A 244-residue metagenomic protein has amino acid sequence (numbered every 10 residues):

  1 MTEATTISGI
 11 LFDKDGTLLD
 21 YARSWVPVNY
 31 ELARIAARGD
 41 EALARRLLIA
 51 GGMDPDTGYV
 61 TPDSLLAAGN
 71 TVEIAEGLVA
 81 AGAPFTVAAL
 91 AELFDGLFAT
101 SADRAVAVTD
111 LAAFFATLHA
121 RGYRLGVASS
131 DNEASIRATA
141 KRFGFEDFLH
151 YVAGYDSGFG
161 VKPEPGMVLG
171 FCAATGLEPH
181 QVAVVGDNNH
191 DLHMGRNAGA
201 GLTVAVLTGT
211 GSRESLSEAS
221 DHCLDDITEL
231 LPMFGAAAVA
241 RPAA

Functional and structural regions predicted by a protein language model:
M1-I10, R23, R38, A116-H119 (+2 more regions): Asp-based, Mg2+/Mn2+-dependent phosphohydrolase catalytic module
T6-A112, H119-R121: N-terminal helical cap/lid subdomain that shapes the substrate entry/recognition surface in HAD-like hydrolases
T17, S129-D131: Conserved phosphate-coupling serine/threonine residues in phosphotransfer and NTP-handling enzymes
L66, V106-A107, A128, F159-G160 (+1 more regions): Residues that cap or flank secondary-structure elements
